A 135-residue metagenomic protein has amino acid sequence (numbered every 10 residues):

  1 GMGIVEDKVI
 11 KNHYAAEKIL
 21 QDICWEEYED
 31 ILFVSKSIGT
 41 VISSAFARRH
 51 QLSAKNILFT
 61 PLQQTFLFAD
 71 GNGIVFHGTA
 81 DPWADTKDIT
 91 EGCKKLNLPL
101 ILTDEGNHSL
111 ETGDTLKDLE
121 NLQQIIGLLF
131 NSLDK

Functional and structural regions predicted by a protein language model:
G1-D30: Serine-hydrolase catalytic machinery in alpha/beta-hydrolase-like enzymes
V34-S43: Gly/Ala-rich beta-loop-alpha elbow adjacent to hydrolase catalytic centers
A45-R49: Active-site signature of alpha/beta-hydrolase-fold catalytic machinery across serine- and Asp/Cys-nucleophile hydrolases
Q51-Q63, G71-N72: A conserved short beta-strand
L67, P82-D88: Conserved alpha/beta-hydrolase "acid-adjacent" motif
F68-G73, L96-L98: Short, proline-enriched alpha-helix->beta-strand connector loops that line the catalytic pocket of alpha/beta-hydrolase
V75-H77, D81: Short beta-strand/loop motif that positions the catalytic acidic residue of the alpha/beta-hydrolase fold
G106-E120: Catalytic histidine-centered segment of alpha/beta-hydrolase-like enzymes
